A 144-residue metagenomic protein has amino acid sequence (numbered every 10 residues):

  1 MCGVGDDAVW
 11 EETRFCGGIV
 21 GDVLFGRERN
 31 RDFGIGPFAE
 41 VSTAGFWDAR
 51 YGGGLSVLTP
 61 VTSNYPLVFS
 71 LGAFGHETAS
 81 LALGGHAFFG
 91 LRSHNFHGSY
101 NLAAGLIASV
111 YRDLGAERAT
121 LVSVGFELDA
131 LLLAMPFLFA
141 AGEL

Functional and structural regions predicted by a protein language model:
M1-A44, D129-L131, G142-L144: Short glycine/proline- and aromatic-enriched beta-strand/turn motifs that initiate or cap beta-hairpins
M1-D6, P37-T43, G53-V57, F69-G75 (+4 more regions): Transmembrane beta-barrel strands of outer-membrane/channel proteins
E11-G21, R31-F33, G45-G53, Y65-L67 (+3 more regions): Residues that define the transmembrane beta-barrel architecture of outer-membrane proteins
V23-R31, T43-G45, T59-Y65, E77-A79 (+3 more regions): Outer-membrane beta-barrel strand-turn architecture
R118-L144: Outer-membrane beta-barrel "beta-signal"
